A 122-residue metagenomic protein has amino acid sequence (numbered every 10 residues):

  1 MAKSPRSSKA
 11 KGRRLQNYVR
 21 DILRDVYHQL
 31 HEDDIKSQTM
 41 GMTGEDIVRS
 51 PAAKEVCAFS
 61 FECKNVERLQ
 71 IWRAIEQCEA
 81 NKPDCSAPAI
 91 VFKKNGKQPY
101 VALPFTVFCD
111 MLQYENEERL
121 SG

Functional and structural regions predicted by a protein language model:
M1-G122: Catalytic phosphate/metal-binding cores of nucleic-acid and nucleotide-processing enzymes, i.e., regions that mediate
